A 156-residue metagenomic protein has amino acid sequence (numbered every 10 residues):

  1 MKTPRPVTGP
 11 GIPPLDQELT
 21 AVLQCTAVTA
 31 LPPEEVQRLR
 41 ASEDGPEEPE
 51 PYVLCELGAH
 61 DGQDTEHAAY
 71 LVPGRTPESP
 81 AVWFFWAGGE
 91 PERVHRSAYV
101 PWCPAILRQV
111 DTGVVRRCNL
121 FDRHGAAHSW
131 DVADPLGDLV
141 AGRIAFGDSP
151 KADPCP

Functional and structural regions predicted by a protein language model:
K2-P156: Intrinsically disordered, low-complexity regulatory regions of eukaryotic proteins
